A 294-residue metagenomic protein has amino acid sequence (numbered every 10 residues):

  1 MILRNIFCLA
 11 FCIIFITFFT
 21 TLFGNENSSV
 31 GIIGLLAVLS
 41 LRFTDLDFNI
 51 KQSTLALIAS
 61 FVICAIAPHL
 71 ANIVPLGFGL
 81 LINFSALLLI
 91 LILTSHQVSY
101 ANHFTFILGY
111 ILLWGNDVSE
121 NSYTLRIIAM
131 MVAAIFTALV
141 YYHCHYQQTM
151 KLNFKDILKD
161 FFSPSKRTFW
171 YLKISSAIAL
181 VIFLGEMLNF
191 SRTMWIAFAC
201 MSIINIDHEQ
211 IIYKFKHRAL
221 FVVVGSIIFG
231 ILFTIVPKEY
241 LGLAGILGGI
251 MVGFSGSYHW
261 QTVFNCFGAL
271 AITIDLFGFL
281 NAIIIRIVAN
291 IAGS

Functional and structural regions predicted by a protein language model:
M1-I227, I231-L247, M251-F264, I272-S294: Alpha-helical transmembrane segments and their membrane-interface boundaries that form or gate the permeation pathway
